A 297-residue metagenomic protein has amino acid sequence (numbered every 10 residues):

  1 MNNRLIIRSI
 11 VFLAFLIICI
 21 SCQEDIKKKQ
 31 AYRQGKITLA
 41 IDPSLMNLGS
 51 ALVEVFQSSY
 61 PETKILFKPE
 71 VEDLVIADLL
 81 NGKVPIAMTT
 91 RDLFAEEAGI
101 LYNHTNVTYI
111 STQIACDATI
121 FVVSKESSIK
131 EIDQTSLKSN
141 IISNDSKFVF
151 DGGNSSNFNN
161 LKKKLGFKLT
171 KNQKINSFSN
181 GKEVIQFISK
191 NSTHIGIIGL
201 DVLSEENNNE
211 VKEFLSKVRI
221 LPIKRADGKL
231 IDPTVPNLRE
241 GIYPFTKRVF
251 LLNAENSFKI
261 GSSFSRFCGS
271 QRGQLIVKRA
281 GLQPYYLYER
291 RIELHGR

Functional and structural regions predicted by a protein language model:
M1-I37: Bacterial Sec-dependent N-terminal signal peptides
C22-Y60, L80, Y109-D117, V122-R297: Exported/periplasmic ABC-transporter solute-binding proteins
A40, L66, P85-M88: Short, conserved beta-strand segments within well-ordered enzyme catalytic domains that often line or immediately flank
K64-I76: Extracytoplasmic small-molecule ligand-binding "clamshell" domains of the periplasmic binding protein/Venus flytrap
E70, M88-R91, E96-E97, S179 (+2 more regions): Short beta-strand and adjacent tight-turn residues that come in two discontinuous sequence segments and form the edges
D73-H104: Pocket-flanking alpha-helical
